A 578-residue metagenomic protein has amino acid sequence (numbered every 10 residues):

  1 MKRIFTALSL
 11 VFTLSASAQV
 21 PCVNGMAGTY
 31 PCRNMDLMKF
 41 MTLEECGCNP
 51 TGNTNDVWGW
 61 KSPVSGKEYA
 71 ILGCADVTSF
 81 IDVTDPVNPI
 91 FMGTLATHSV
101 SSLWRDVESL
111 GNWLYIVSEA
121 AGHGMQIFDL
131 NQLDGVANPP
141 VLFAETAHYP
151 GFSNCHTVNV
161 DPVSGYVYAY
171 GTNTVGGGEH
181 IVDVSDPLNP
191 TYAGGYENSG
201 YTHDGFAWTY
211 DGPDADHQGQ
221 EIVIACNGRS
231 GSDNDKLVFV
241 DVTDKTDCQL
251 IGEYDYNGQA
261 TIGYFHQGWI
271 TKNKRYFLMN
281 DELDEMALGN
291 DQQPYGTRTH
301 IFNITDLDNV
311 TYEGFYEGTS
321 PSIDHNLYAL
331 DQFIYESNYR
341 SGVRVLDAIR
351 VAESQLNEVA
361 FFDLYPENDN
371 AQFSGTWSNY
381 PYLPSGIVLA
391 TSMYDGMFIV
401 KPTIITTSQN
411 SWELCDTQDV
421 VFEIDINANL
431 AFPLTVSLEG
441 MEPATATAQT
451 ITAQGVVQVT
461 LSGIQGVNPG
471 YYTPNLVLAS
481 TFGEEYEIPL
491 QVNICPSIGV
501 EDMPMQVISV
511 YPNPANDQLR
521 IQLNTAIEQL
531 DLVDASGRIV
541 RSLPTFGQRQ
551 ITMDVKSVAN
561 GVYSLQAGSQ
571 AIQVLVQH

Functional and structural regions predicted by a protein language model:
M1-P21, H578: Bacterial Sec-dependent N-terminal signal peptides
T6, P433-T435, G440-P443, A448-A453 (+4 more regions): C-terminal outer-membrane/trafficking sorting elements
A18-T403: Feature marking well-ordered beta-strand scaffolds used for ligand recognition
P402-C415, Q491-Y511, A526: Residue-level detector of functionally pivotal "anchor" positions at catalytic/ligand-binding pockets or at interdomain
T403-A428, G466-P469: Beta-sheet-dominated interaction scaffolds and their linkers
D425-A431, T481, N524-A526: Short solvent-exposed strand-capping/beta-turn motif centered on an Asx-Ser/Thr pair
V459-G466, M553-S557: Short, hydrophobic beta-strand segments
G470-T481: A short beta-strand micro-motif common to beta-rich folds, especially ectodomain repeats
